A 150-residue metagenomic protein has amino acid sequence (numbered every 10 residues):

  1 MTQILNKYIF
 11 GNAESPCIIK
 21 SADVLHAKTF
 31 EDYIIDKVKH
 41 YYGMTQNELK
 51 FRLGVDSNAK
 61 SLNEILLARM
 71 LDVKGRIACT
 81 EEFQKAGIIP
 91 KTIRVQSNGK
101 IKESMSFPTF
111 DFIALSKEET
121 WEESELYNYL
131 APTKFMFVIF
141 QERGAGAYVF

Functional and structural regions predicted by a protein language model:
M1-F150: Nucleic-acid endonuclease domains
